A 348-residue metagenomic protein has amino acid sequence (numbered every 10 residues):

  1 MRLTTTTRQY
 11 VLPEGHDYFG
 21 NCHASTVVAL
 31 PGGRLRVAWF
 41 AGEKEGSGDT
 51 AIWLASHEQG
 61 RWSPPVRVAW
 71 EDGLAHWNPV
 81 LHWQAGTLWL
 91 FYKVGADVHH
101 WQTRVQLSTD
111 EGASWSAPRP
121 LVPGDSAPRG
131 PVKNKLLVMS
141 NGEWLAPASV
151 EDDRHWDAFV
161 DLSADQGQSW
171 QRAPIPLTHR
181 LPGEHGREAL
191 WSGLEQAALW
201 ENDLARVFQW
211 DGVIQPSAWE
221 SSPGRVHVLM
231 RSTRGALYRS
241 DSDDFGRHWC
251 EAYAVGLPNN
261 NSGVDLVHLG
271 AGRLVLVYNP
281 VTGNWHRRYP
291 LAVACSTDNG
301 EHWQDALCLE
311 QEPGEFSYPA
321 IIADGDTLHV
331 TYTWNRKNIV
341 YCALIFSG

Functional and structural regions predicted by a protein language model:
M1-G348: Asp-box/BNR beta-propeller blade signature and adjacent active/binding-site loops in extracellular glycan-interacting
